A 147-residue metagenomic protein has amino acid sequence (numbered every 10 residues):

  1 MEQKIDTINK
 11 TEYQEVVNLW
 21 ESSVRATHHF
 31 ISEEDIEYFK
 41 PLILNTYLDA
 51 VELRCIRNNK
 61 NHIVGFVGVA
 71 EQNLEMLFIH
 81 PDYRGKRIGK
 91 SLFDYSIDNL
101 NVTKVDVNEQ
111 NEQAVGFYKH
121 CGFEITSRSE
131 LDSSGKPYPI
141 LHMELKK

Functional and structural regions predicted by a protein language model:
E2-N18: A short beta-loop-alpha structural element at the N-terminal edge of CoA-dependent acyl/N-acetyltransferase catalytic
Y13, N18-L44: Conserved GNAT-fold acetyl-CoA-binding loop/helix
L44-C55, N73: A short helix-loop-beta-strand connector motif used in the catalytic cores of GNAT acetyltransferases and, in some
E52-G65: Conserved beta-hairpin
N73-R84, V107-N108: A short, internal acetyl-CoA/4′-phosphopantetheine-binding micro-motif in the GNAT/acyltransferase core
G85-D98, G116, H120: Conserved acetyl-CoA-binding loop-helix of GNAT-fold acetyltransferases
D98-Q110: Conserved GNAT acetyl-CoA-binding A-motif
K119-R128: Conserved acetyl-CoA-binding loop of GNAT-fold acetyltransferases
